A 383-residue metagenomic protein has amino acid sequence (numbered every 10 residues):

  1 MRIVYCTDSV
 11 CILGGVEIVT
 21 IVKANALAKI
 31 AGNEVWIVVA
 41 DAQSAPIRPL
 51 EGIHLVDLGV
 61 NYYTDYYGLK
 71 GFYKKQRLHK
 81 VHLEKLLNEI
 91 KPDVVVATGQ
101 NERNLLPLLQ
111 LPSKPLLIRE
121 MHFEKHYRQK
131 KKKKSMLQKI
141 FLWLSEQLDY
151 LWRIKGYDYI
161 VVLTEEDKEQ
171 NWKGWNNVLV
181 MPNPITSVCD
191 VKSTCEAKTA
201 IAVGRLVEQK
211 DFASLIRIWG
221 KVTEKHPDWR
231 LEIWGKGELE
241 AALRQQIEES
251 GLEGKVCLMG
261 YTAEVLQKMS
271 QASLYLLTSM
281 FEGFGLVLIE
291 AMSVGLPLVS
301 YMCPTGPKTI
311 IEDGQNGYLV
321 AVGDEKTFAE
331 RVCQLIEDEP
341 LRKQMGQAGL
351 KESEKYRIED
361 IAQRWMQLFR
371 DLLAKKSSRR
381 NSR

Functional and structural regions predicted by a protein language model:
Y5-L13, A26-Y73: N-terminal strand-loop element at the rim of the active site of nucleotide-sugar-dependent glycosyltransferases
E17-V22, K198, R205-K221, E238-R244: A conserved mid-protein helix/loop that constitutes part of the nucleotide-sugar donor-binding site
E84-K85, K139-Y159, K173: Membrane-proximal helix-turn-helix segments that form the acceptor-binding/catalytic region of lipid-linked
A97-R103, M121: Short His-centered aromatic/hydrophobic patch
E166, P184: Carbohydrate-associated surface elements
Y261, M280: Aromatic "clamp/platform" in nucleotide-sugar-dependent glycosyltransferases that forms part of the donor/acceptor
P297-Y301: Short hydrophobic beta-strand element within catalytic cores of glycosyltransferases and related nucleotide-activated
E312-G314, Y318-E325, C333-P340, E354: Conserved acidic donor-binding segment of nucleotide-sugar-dependent glycosyltransferases
